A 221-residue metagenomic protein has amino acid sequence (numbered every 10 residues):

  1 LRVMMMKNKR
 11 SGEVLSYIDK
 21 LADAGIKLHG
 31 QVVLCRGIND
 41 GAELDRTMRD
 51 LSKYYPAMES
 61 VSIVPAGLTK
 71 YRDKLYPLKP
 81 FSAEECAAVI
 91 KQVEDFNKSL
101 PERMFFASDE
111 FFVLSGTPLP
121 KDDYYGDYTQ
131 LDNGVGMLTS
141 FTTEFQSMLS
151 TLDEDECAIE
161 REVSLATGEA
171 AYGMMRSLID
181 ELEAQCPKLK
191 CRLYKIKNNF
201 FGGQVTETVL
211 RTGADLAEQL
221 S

Functional and structural regions predicted by a protein language model:
L1, G37-N39, L68-R72, V113-S115 (+2 more regions): Flexible loop/turn segments at secondary-structure boundaries
L1-M4, P101-D127: Active-site-facing alpha/beta catalytic cores
L1-V3, S11, L15-I18: Glycine/alanine-rich phosphate-binding loops at beta-alpha junctions
V3-R10, L75-P80: Short glycine-enriched, charge-decorated loop/helix-capping segments at active-site entrances that position
V14, L44-D45, A83-E94, Y172-D180 (+1 more regions): Well-ordered, non-membrane alpha-helical segments in soluble/globular domains
S16-K74, E84-E110: Conserved C-terminal portion of the radical SAM core fold that forms the substrate/S-adenosylmethionine-binding
G37, K79-C86, L165-G168, T206: Hydrophobic alpha-helical scaffolding
T117-S221: Radical SAM enzyme core and accessory elements
